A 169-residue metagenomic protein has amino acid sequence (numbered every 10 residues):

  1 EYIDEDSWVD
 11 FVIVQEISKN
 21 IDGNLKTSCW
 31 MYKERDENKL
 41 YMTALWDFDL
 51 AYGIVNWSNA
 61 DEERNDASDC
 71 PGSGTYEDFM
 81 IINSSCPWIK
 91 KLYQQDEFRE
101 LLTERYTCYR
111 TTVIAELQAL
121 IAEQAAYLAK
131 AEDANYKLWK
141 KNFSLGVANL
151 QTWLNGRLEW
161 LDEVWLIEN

Functional and structural regions predicted by a protein language model:
E1-L25, C29-N169: Middle-to-C-terminal accessory/interaction subdomains
